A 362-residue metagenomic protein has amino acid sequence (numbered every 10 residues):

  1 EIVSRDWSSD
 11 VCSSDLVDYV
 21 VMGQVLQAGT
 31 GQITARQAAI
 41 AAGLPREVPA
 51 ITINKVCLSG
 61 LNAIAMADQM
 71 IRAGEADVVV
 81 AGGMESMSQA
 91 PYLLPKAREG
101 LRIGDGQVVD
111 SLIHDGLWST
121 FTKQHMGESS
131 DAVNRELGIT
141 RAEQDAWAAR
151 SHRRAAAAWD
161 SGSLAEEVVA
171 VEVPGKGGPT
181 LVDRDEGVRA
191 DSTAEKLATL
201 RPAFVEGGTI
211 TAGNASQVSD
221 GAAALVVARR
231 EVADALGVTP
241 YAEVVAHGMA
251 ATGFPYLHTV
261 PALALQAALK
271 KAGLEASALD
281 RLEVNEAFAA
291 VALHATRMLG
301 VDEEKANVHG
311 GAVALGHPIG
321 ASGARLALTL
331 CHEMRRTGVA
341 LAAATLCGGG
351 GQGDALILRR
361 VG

Functional and structural regions predicted by a protein language model:
E1-C12: Single conserved hydrophobic/aromatic residue that forms the stacking wall/gate of nucleotide- or nucleobase-binding
S14-G23, P49-N54, V79-M84, E143-R150 (+5 more regions): Beta-strand segments within the central parallel beta-sheet cores of soluble alpha/beta enzyme folds
Q24-V79, F121-E128, D191-Q217, M298-R325 (+1 more regions): Conserved catalytic cysteine-centered active-site region of acyl-thioester-dependent Claisen-condensing enzymes
K55-E85, N134-S163, A224-E231, H294-T296 (+2 more regions): Active-site-proximal alpha-helical scaffold in enzymes
R72, V78-E136: Flexible glycine-/small-residue-enriched beta->alpha junction loops that bind anionic phosphate/pyrophosphate groups
V108, R135, A194-H258, L263 (+5 more regions): Condensing-enzyme catalytic core mediating Claisen C-C bond formation in acyl metabolism
S129-D131, E167, G175, V245-A314: Active-site pocket-lining segment
E143-A235, M298, E303-K305: N-terminal extracellular/periplasmic Venus flytrap/periplasmic-binding protein-like
